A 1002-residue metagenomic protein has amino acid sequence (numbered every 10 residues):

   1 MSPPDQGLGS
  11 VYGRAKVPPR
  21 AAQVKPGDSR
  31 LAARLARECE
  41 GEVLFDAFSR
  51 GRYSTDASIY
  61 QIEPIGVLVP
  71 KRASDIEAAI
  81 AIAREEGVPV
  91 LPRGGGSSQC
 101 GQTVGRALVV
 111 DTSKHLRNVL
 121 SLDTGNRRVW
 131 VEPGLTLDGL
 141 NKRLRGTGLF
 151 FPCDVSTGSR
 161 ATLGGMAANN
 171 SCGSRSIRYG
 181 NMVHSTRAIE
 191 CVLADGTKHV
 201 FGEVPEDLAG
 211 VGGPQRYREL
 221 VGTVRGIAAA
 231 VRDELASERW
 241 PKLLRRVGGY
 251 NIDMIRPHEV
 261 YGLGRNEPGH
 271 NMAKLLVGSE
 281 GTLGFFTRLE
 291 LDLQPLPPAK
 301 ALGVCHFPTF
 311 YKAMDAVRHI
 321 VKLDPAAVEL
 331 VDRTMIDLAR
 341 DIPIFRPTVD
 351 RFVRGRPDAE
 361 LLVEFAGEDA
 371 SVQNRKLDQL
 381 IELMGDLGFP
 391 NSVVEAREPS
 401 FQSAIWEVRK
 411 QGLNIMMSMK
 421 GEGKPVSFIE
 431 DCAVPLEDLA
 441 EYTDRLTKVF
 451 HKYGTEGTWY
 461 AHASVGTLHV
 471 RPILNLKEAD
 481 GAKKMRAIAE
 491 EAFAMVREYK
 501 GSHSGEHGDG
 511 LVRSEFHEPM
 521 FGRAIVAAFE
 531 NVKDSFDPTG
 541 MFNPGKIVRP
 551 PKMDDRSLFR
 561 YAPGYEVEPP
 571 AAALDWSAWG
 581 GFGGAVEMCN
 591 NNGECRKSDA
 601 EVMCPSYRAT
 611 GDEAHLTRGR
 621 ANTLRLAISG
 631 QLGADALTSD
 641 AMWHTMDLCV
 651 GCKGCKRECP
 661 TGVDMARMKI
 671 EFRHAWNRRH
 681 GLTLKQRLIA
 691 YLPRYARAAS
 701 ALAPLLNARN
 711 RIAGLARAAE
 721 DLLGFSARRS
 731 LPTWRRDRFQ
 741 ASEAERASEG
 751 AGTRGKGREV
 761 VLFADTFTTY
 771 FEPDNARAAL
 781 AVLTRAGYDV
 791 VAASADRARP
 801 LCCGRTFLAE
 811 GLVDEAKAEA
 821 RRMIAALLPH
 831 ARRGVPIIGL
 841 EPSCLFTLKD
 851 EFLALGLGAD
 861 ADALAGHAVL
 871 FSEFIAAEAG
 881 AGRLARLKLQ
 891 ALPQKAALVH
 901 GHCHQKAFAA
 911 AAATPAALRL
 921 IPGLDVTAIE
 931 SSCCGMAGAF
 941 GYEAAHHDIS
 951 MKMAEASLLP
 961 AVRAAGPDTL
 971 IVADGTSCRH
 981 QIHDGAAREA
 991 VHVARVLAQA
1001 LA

Functional and structural regions predicted by a protein language model:
M1-E85, G95-R127, S156, Y179 (+5 more regions): N-terminal flexible segment immediately upstream of the FAD-binding catalytic core in FAD-dependent oxidoreductases
P3-Q23, V211-P268, F536-P605, G611-D612 (+4 more regions): Flexible inter-domain linker/hinge segments
Q23, L35, S58-V90, L108 (+7 more regions): N-terminal glycine-rich flavin-associated loop
S49-R52, S98-G101, T157-G164, L244-I255 (+16 more regions): A glycine-rich phosphate-binding loop feature that marks nucleotide/adenosyl-phosphate handling sites
I59, Q99-C100, V104, D138 (+5 more regions): A gly/ser-rich beta-alpha-beta helix-loop segment of oxidoreductase catalytic cores
L289-L291, M314-V317, V321-G423, T455-G457 (+9 more regions): Terminal amphipathic helices with adjacent charged low-complexity linkers/tails
G423, E498-H503, G510-L648, R667-G681 (+3 more regions): Ferredoxin-type iron-sulfur electron-transfer modules and their immediate structural context
D537, P544, F559, A666-A1002: Iron-sulfur cluster-binding electron-transfer modules in prokaryotic oxidoreductases
